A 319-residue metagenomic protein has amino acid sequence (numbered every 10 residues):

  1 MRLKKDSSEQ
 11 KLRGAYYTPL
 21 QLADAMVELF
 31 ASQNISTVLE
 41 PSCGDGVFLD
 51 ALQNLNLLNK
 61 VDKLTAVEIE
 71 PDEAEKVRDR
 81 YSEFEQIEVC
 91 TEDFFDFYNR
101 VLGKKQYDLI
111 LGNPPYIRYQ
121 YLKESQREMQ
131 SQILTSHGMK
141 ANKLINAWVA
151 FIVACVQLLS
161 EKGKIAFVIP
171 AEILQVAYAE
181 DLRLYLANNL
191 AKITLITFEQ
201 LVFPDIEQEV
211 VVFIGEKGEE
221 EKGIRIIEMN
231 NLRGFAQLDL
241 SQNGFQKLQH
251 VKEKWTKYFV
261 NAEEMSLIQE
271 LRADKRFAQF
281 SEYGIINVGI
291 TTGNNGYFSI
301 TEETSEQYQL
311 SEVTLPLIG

Functional and structural regions predicted by a protein language model:
M1-L195, G218-G223, M229: SAM-dependent methyltransferase catalytic region
W148, D205-I206: Amphipathic alpha-helical segments of the small helical/lid subdomains adjacent to P-loop NTPase cores
F198-F203: Short, solvent-exposed loop/turn elements at beta->coil junctions and helix N-caps that rim active or binding pockets
P204, V211-G319: C-terminal substrate-recognition regions of SAM-dependent nucleic acid methyltransferases
